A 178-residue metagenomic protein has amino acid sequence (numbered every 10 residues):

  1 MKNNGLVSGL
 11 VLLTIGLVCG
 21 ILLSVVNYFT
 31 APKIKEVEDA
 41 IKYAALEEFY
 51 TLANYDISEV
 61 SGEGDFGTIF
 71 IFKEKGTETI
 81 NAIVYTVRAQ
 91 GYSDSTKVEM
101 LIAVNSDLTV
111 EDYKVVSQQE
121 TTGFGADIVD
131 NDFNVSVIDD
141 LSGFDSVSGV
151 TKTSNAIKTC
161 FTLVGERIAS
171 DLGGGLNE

Functional and structural regions predicted by a protein language model:
K2-E178: Flexible, solvent-exposed loop/hinge segments and secondary-structure transition points
